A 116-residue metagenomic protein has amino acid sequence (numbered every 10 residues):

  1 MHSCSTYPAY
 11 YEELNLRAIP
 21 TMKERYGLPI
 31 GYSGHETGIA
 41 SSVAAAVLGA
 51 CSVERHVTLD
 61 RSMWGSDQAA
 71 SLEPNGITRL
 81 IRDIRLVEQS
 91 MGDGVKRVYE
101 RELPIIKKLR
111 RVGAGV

Functional and structural regions predicted by a protein language model:
M1-V116: Catalytic cores and adjacent flexible loops of soluble metabolic enzymes that perform enolate/carbanion chemistry on
